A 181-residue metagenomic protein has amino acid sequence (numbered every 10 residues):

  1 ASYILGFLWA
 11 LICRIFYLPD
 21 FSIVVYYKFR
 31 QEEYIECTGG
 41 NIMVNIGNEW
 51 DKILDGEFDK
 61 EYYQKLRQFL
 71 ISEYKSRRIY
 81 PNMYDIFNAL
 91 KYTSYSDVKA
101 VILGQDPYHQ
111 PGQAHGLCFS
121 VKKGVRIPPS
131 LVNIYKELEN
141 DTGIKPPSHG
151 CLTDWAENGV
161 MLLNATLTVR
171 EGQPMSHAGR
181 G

Functional and structural regions predicted by a protein language model:
A1-S2: Intrinsically disordered, low-complexity segments enriched in serine/proline and basic residues
L5-L8, Y17-S22, Y27-R30: Short hydrophobic targeting helices and cationic amphipathic motifs that mediate membrane/organellar targeting
I35, N41-I42: Intrinsically disordered, low-complexity terminal extensions that flank but exclude the folded catalytic cores
V44, G56-G181: A polyanion-binding, active-site-adjacent surface
I46-L54: C-terminal accessory regions appended to core domains
